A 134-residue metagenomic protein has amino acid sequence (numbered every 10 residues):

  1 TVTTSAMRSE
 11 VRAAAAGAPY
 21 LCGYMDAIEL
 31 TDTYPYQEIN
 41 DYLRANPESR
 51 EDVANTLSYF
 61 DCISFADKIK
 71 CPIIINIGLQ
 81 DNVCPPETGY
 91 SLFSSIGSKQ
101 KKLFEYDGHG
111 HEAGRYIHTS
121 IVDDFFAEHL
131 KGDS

Functional and structural regions predicted by a protein language model:
T3-E48, E105: Hydrolase active-site cap/lid region
S49-F65: Active-site nucleophile elbow and catalytic-triad environment of alpha/beta-hydrolase enzymes
I69, I74-I77, D81: Short beta-strand/loop motif that positions the catalytic acidic residue of the alpha/beta-hydrolase fold
C71, P85-S94, L103: Short alpha-helix in the alpha/beta-hydrolase fold that links the catalytic acid
L79-C84, E112: Acidic catalytic loop of the alpha/beta-hydrolase fold
L103-G114, T119-F125: Histidine-bearing beta->alpha loop at or near hydrolase active sites
F126-S134: Short, hydrophobic alpha-helical segments
